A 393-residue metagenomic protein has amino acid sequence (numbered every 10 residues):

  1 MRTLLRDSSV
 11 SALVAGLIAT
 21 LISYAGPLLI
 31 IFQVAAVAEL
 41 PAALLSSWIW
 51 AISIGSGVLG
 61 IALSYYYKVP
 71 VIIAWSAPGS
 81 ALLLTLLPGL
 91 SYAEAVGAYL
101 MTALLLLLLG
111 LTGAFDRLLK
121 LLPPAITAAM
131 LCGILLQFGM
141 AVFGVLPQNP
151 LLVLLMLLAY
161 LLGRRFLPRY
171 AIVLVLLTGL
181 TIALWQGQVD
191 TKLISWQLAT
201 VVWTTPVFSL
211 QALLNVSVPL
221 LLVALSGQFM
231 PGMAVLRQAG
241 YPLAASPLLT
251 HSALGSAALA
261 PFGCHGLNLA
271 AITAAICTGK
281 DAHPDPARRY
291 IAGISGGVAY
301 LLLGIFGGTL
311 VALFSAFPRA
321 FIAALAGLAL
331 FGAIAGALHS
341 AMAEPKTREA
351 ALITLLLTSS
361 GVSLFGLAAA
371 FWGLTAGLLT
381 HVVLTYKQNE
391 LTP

Functional and structural regions predicted by a protein language model:
M1-S46, V173-A245, P393: Helix-loop-helix hairpins and the membrane-proximal interhelical loops of multi-pass alpha-helical transport proteins
R2-R6, A12-I31, W50-L131, L243-F331: Helix-loop-helix junctions within the multi-pass membrane cores of secondary transporters/permeases
V10-L13, L155, L214-N215, T250-L254 (+1 more regions): Alpha-helical membrane-protein architecture signal
L21, A25, A38, A62 (+14 more regions): Structural signal for hydrophobic packing residues in well-ordered secondary-structure cores of soluble enzyme domains
I31-A35, L59, S80-L84, M140 (+9 more regions): Predominant activation on well-ordered alpha-helical scaffold segments within soluble catalytic domains
A36, K120, R237, A260 (+1 more regions): Short polybasic/polar patches that bind polyanions
L40-P41, R169, Y241-P242, H265 (+1 more regions): Short coil/loop linkers at secondary-structure junctions
P88-I194, S295-P393: Membrane-embedded alpha-helical modules
